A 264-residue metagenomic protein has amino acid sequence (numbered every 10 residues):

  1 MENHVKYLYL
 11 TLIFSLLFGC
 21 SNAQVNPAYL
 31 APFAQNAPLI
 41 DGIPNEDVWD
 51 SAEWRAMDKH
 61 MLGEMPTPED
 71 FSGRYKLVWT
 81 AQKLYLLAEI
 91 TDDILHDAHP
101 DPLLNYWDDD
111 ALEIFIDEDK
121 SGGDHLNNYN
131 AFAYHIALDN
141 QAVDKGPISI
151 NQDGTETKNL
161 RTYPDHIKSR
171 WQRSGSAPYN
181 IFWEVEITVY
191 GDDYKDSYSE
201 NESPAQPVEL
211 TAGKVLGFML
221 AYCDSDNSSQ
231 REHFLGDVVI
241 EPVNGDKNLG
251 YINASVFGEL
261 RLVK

Functional and structural regions predicted by a protein language model:
M1-E2, R261: Short hotspots in intrinsically disordered terminal tails
E2-Y9: Bacterial N-terminal signal peptides that target proteins for export
Y9-L17: Bacterial N-terminal signal peptides
A23-K264: Structural preference for beta-rich elements and adjacent junctions enriched in aromatics
